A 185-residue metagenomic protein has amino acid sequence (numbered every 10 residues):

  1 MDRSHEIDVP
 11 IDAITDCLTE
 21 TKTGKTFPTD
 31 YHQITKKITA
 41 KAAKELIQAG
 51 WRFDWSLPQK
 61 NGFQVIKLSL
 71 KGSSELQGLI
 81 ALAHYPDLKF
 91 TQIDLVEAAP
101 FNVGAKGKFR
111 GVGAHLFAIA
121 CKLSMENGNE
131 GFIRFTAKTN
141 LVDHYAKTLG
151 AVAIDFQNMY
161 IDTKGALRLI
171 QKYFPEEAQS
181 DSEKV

Functional and structural regions predicted by a protein language model:
M1-G107, K122-F132, N140-D143, K147-V185: Non-catalytic substrate-recognition and accessory regions of acyl/acetyltransferase enzymes
G107-I119: Conserved acetyl-CoA pyrophosphate-binding loop and the N-cap/start of the following alpha-helix in GNAT-like
